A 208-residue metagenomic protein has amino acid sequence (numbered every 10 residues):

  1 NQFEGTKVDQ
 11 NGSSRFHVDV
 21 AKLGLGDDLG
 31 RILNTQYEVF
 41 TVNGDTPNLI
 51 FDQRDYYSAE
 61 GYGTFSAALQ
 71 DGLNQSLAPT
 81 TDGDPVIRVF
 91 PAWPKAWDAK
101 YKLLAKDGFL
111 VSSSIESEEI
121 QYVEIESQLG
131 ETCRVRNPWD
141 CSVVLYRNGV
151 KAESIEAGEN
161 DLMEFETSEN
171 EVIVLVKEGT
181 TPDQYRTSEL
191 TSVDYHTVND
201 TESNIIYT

Functional and structural regions predicted by a protein language model:
N1-S13, F51-Y62: Solvent-exposed loop and edge beta-strand segments that line ligand/cofactor-binding and catalytic clefts
S13-G26, G72: Alpha-helical support elements that line or immediately flank enzyme active sites and cofactor-binding pockets
L25-T208: Non-catalytic C-terminal accessory modules of carbohydrate-active enzymes
